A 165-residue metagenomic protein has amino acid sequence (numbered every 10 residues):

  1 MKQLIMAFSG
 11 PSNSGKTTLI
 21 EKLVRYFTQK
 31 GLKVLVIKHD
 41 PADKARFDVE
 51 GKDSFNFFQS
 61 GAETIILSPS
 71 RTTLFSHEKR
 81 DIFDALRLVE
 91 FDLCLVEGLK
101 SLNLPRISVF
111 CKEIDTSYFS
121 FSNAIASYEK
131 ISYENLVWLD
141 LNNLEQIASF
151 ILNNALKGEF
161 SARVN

Functional and structural regions predicted by a protein language model:
M1-Q3: Phosphate-binding P-loop
F8: Hydrophobic anchor at the beta1->P-loop junction of P-loop NTPases
S12: The conserved Walker
K16: Conserved lysine of the Walker
L19-I20: Post-Walker A alpha-helix
V24-H77: N-terminal phosphate/diphosphate-binding loop that engages ATP/GTP or pyrophosphate donors across diverse enzyme folds
F75-L102: Phosphate-binding/switch loop-helix module in NTP-utilizing enzymes
V96-S161: Phosphate/Mg2+-binding loops and adjacent switch elements in nucleotide/diphosphate-handling enzyme cores
